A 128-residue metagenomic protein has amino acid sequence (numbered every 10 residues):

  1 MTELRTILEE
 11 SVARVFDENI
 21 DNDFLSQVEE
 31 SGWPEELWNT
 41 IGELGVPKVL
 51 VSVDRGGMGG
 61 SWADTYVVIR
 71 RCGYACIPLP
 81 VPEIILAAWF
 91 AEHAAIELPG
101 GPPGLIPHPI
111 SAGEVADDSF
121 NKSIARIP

Functional and structural regions predicted by a protein language model:
M1-R5: Intrinsic disorder at enzyme termini
D17-P128: Glycine-rich flavin
